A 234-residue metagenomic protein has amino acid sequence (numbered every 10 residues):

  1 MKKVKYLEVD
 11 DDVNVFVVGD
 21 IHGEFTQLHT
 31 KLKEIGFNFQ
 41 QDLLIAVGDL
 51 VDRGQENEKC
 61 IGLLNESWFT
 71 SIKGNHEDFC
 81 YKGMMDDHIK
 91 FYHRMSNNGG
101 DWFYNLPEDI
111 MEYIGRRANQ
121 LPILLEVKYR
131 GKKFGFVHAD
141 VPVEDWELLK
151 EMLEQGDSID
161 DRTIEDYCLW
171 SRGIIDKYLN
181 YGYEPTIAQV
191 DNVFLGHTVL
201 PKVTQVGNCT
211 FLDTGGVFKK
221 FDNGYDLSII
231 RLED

Functional and structural regions predicted by a protein language model:
M1-I61: N-terminal active-site segment of His-dependent metallophosphoesterases
E8-V9, V15-V18, N38, V47 (+8 more regions): Catalytic phosphate/metal-binding cores of nucleic-acid and nucleotide-processing enzymes, i.e., regions that mediate
V9-F16, E126-G135, V206: Beta-strand-turn-beta hairpins that frame and shape the catalytic cleft of phosphate-ester-processing enzymes
N14-H22, F134-D140, T210-L212: Active-site-proximal beta-strand elements of phosphoester/diester hydrolases
V17, L44-A46, S71-I72, G135 (+2 more regions): Residue-level marker for buried hydrophobic side chains located in beta-strands that build the well-ordered beta-sheet
D20, D49, L64, G74-N75 (+4 more regions): Divalent metal-coordination and catalytic microenvironments
N57-F134, P142-V143, K150, G156-L169: Active-site neighborhood of divalent metal-dependent phosphoester bond hydrolases
Q205, T210-D234: Binuclear metal-dependent phosphoesterase catalytic core
